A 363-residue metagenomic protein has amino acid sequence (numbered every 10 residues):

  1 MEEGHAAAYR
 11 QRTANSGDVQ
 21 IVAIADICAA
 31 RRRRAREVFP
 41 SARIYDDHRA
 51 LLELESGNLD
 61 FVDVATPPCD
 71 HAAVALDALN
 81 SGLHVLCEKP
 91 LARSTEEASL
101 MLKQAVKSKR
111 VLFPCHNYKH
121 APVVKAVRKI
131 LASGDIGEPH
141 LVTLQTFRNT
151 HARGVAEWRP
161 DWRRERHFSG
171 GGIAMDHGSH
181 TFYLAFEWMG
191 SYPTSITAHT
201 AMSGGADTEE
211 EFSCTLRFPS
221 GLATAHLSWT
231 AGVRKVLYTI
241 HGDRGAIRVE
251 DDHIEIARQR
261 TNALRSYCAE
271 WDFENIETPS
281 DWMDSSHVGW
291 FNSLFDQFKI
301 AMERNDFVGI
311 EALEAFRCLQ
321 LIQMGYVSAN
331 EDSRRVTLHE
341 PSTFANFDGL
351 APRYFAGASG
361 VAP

Functional and structural regions predicted by a protein language model:
M1-F39: N-terminal Rossmann-like dinucleotide-binding module
H5, F39-Q104: Beta-loop-alpha module in the N-terminal Rossmann-like domain of NAD(P)-dependent dehydrogenases, especially those
D46, C87, L112-P114, V249: Hydrophobic residues in well-ordered beta-strands that form the structural core
L100-Y118, E138-V142: Rossmann-fold dehydrogenase core element
R110, G137-L141, S328-P363: C-terminal capping/lid region of NAD(P)-dependent oxidoreductase domains
N117, T239, D243-L313, A345-P363: C-terminal glycine/acidic-rich active-site capping loop/insertion
K119-G205: Predominantly a Rossmann-like dinucleotide-binding segment in NAD(P)-dependent oxidoreductases
S179, G205, G221, H226-R234: Glycine-rich phosphate/pyrophosphate-binding beta-alpha loops
